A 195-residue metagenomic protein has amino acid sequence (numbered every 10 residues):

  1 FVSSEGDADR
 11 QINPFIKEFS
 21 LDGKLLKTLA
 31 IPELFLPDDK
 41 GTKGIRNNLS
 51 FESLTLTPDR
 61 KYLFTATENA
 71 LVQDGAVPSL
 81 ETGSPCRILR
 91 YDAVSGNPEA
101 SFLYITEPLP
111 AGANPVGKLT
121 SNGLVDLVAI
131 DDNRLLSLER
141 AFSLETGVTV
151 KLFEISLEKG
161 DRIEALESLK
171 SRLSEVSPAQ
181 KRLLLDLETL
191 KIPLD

Functional and structural regions predicted by a protein language model:
F1-D195: Sequence/structural signature of beta-propeller domains
